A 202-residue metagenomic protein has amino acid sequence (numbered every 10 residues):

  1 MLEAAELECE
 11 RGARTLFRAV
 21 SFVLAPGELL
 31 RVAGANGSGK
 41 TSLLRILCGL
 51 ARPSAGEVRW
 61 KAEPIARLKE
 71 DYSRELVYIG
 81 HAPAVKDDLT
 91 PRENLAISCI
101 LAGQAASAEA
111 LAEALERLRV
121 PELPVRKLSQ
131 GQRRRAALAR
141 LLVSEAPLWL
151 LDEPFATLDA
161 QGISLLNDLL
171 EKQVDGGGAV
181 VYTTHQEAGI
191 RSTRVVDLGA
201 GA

Functional and structural regions predicted by a protein language model:
A33-A35: The feature captures the beta-strand-to-loop junction immediately N-terminal to the Walker
C48: Helix-to-loop junction immediately C-terminal to a conserved catalytic motif
P53-Y72: Conserved ABC transporter NBD signature motif
A82, D87-A102: Q-loop/switch helix immediately C-terminal to the Walker
A96, A106-L123, A139: Conserved ABC ATPase "signature" region
L138, G177: Hydrophobic anchor residue at the start of the ABC signature
W149-E153: Catalytic Walker B motif of ABC-type/P-loop ATPase nucleotide-binding domains
